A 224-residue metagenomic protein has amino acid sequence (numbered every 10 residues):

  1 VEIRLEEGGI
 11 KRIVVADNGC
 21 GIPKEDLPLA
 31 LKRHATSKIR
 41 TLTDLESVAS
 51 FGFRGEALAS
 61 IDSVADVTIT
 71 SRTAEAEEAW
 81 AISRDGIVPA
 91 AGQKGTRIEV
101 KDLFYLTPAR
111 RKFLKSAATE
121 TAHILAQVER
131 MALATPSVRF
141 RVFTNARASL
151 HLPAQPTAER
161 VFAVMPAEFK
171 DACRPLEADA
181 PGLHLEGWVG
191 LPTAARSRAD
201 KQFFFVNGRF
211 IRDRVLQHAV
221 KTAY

Functional and structural regions predicted by a protein language model:
V1-Y224: N-terminal phosphate-binding caps/lids of nucleotide- and nucleic-acid-binding domains
